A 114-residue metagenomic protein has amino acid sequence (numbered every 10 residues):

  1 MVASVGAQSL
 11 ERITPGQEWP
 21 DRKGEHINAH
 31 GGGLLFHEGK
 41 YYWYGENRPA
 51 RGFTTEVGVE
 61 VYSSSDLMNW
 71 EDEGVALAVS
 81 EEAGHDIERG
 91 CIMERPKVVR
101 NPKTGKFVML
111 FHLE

Functional and structural regions predicted by a protein language model:
M1-V2: Bacterial N-terminal signal peptides
V5-E114: Carbohydrate-active catalytic/glycan-binding domains of CAZyme proteins, especially the secreted or lumenal ectodomains
